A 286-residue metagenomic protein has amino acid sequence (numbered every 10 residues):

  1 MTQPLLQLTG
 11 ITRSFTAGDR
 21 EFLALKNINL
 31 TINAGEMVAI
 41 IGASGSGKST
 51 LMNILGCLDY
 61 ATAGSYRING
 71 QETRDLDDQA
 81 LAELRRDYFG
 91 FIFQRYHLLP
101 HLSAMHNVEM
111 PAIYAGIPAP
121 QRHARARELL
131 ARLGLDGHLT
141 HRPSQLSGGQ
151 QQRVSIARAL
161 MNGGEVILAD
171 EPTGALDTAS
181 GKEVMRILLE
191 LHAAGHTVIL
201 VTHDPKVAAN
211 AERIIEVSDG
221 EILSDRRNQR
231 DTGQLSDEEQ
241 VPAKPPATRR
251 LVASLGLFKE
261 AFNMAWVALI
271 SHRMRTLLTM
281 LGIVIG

Functional and structural regions predicted by a protein language model:
I41-A43: The feature captures the beta-strand-to-loop junction immediately N-terminal to the Walker
G56: Helix-to-loop junction immediately C-terminal to a conserved catalytic motif
G64-E72: Conserved ABC transporter NBD signature motif
Q71-E72, I113, P120-G137: Conserved ABC ATPase "signature" region
L102-P111: Short coil-to-helix segment of the ABC ATPase nucleotide-binding domain corresponding to the Q-loop/switch region
R142-Q152: Conserved ABC ATPase signature
M161-E165: A short, proline-enriched helix->beta-strand linker immediately N-terminal to the Walker B motif in ABC-type P-loop
I167-D170: Catalytic Walker B motif of ABC-type/P-loop ATPase nucleotide-binding domains
